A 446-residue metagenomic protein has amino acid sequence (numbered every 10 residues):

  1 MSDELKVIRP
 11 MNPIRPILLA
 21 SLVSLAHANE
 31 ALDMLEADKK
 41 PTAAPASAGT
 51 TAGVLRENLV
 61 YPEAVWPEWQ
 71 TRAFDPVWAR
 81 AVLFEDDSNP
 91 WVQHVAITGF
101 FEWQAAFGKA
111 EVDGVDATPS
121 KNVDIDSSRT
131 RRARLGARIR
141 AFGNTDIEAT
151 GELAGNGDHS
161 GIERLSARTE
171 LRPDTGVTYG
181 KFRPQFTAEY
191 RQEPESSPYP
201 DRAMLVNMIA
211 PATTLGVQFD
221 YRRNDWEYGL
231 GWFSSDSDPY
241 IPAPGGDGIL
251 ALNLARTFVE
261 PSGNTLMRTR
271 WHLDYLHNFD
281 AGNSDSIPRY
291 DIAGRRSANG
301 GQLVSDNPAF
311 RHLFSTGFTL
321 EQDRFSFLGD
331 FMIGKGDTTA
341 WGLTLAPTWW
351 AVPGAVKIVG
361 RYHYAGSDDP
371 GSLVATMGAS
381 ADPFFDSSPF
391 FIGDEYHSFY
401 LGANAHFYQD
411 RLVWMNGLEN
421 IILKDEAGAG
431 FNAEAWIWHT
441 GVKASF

Functional and structural regions predicted by a protein language model:
V7, M11, A20-E102, K109 (+1 more regions): N-terminal periplasmic/intermembrane-space "pro-region" immediately following the signal or transit peptide
N29, M34-A64, V217-P242, G342-A346 (+2 more regions): Glycine/serine-rich loop-strand microenvironments at binding/catalytic pocket rims
F74-A81, P90-V92, A96, N264-H397: Detector for outer-membrane/organellar transmembrane beta-barrel domains, recognizing the amphipathic beta-strand
F84-D113, A117, K121-S237, P244-T265 (+3 more regions): Outer membrane beta-barrel
N122-S127, G155-H159, N207-I209, I241-G248 (+4 more regions): Replace "Gram-negative outer membrane beta-barrel proteins" with "bacterial and organellar outer membrane beta-barrel
Y221-D225, L320-R324, A351-P353, A405-Q409 (+1 more regions): A generic beta-sheet turn/junction motif
L252, N432-F446: Outer-membrane beta-barrel "beta-signal"
G402-G417, L423-D425: C-terminal closing repeat unit and adjoining cap/tail of repeat-based domains
